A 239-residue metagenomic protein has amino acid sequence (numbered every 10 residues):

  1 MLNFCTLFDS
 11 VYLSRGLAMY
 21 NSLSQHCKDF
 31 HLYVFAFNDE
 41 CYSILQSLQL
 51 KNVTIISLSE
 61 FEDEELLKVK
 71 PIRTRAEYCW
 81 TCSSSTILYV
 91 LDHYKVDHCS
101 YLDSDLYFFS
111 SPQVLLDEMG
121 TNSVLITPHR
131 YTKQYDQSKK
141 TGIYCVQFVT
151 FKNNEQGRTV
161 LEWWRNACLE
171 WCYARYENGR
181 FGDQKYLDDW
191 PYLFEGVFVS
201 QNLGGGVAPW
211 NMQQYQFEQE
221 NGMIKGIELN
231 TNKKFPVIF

Functional and structural regions predicted by a protein language model:
M1-F239: Glycosyltransferase catalytic domains, chiefly GT-A lineage
